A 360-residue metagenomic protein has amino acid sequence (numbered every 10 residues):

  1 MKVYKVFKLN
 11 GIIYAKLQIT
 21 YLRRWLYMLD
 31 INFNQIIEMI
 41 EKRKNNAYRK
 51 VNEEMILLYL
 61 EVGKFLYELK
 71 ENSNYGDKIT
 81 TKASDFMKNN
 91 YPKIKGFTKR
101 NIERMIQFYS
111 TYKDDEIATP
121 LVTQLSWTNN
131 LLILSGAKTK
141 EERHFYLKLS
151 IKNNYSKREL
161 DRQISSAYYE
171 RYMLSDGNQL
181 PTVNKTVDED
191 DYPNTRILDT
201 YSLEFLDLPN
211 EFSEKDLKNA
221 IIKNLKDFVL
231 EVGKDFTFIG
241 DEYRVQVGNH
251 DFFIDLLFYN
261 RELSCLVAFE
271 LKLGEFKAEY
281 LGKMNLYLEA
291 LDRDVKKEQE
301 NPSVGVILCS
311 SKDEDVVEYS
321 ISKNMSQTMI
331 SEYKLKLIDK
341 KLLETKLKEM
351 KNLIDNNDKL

Functional and structural regions predicted by a protein language model:
K2-L360: Basic, low-complexity intrinsically disordered segments
